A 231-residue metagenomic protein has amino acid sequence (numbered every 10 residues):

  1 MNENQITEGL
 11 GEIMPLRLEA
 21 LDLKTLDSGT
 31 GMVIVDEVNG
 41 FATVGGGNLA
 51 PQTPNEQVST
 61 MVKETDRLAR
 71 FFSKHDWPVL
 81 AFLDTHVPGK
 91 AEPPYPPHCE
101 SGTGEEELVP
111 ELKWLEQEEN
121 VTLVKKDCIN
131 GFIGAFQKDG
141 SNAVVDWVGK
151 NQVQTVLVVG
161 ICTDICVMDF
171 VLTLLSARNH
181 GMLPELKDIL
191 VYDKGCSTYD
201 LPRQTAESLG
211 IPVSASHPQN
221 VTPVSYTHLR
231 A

Functional and structural regions predicted by a protein language model:
M1-G31, R67, K74-H75, P97-L229: Active-site-adjacent betaalpha module
N2-E8, G47-P54, P94: Short, basic, glycine/proline-bearing loop/turn elements
S28, G45-F72, D76-D84: A short alpha/beta connector and helix-capping loop motif
V33-V35: Short hydrophobic beta-strand that contains or immediately precedes a catalytic carboxylate
V38-V44: Short acidic, Gly/Ser-rich segments with clustered Asp/Glu that frequently serve as metal-coordination loops in enzyme
G40, P88, S197-Y199: Active-site loop signature of alpha/beta-hydrolase-fold enzymes
A42, V87-A91, F132, I165-V167: Short catalytic/ligand-binding loop motif for oxyanion handling, primarily in non-cytosolic enzymes, centered on
L80-S101: A basic- and aromatic-enriched beta-loop-alpha substructure that forms the phosphate/nucleotide- and DNA/RNA-contacting
